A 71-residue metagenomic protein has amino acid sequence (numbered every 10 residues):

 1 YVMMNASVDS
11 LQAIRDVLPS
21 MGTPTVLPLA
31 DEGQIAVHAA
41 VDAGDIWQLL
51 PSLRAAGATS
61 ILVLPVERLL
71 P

Functional and structural regions predicted by a protein language model:
Y1-P71: Small-molecule-sensing regulatory modules
